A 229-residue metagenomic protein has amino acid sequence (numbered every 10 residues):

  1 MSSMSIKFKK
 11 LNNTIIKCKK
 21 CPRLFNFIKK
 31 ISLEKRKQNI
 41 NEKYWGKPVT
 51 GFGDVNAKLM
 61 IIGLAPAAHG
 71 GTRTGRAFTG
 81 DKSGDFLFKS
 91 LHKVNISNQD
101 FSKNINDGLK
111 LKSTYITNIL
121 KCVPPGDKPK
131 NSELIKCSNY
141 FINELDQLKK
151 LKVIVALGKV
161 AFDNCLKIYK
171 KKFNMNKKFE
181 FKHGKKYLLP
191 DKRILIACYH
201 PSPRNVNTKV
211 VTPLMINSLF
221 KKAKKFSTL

Functional and structural regions predicted by a protein language model:
M1: Cysteine-centered metal-binding/redox modules
S5-L229: A polyanion-binding, active-site-adjacent surface
